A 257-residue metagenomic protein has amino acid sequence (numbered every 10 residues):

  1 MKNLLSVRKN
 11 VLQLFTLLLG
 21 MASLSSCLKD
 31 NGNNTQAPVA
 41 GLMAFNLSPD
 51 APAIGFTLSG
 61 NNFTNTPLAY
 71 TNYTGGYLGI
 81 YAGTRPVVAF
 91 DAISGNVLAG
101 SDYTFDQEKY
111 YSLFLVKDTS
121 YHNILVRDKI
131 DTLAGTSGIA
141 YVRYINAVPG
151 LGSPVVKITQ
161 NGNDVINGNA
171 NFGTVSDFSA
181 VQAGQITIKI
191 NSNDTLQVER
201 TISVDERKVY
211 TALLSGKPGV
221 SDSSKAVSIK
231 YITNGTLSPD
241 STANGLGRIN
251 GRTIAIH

Functional and structural regions predicted by a protein language model:
K2-L14: Bacterial N-terminal signal peptides that target proteins for export
L14-M21: Hydrophobic alpha-helical membrane-embedded or membrane-associated segments
A22-S26: C-terminal motif of bacterial Sec signal peptides marking the signal peptidase cleavage site
C27-H257: Intrinsically disordered, low-complexity polar regions and short flexible loop motifs
